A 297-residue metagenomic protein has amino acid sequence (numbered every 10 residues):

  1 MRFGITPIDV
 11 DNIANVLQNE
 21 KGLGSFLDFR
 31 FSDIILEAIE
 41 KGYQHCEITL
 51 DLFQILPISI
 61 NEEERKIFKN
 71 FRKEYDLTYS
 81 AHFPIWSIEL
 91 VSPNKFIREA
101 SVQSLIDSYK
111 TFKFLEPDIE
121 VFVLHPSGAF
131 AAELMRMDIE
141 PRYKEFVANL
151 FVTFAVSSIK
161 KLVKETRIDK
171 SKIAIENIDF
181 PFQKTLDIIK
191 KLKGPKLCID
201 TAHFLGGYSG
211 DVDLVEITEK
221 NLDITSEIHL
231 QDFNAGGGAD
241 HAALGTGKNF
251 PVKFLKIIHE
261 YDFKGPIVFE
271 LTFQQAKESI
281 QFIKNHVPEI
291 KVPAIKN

Functional and structural regions predicted by a protein language model:
M1-D107, K196, V292-N297: N-terminal pre-domain/capping segments
M1-D11, E20, I34-I39, L90-V91 (+3 more regions): Histidine-acidic metal/acid-base catalytic patches
G4-I5, H45-E47, Y79-A81, V121-H125 (+3 more regions): A structural signal for short, well-ordered beta-strand segments and their strand-loop junctions that often border
G22-F26, R30, L56-I67, P93-S104 (+5 more regions): Alpha-helix N-cap and loop-to-helix initiation/capping positions
D28, K73-E74, L90-K196: Active-site acidic/histidine proton-transfer and metal-coordination neighborhood in alpha/beta enzyme cores
T49-D51, P84, S127, I178 (+3 more regions): Anionic group-transfer/hydrolysis microenvironments
R65-A81, F154-T166, P251-K256: Alpha-helix-loop-beta-strand connector modules within alpha/beta enzyme cores
Y75-L77, S171, Y261-G265: A short helix->loop->beta-strand "cap" motif at the edges of active sites that frequently abuts
